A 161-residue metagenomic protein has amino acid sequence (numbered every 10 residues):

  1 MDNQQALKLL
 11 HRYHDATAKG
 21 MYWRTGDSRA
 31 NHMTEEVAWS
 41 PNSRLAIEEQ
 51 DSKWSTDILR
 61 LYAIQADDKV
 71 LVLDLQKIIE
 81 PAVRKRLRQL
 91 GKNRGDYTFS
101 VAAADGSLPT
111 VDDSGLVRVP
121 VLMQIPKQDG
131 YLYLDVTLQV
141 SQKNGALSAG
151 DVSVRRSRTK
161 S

Functional and structural regions predicted by a protein language model:
M1-A30, D129-Y133, L147-S161: Terminal domain-start segments
D2-L10, W54-A63, P126-Q139: Structural motif
T17-K19, R44-L45, W54-S55: Primarily extracytoplasmic ectodomains and periplasmic/lumenal surface modules that are beta-strand-rich
R29, Q50-T56: His-enriched metal-coordination microenvironments in redox/metal-binding proteins
M33-E35: Beta-rich catalytic cores
P41-E49, R118: Acidic/hydrophobic-patterned starts of short beta strands in beta-sheet-rich repeat architectures
A66-S161: Acidic, small-residue rich beta-repeat scaffolds with periodic aromatic anchors
